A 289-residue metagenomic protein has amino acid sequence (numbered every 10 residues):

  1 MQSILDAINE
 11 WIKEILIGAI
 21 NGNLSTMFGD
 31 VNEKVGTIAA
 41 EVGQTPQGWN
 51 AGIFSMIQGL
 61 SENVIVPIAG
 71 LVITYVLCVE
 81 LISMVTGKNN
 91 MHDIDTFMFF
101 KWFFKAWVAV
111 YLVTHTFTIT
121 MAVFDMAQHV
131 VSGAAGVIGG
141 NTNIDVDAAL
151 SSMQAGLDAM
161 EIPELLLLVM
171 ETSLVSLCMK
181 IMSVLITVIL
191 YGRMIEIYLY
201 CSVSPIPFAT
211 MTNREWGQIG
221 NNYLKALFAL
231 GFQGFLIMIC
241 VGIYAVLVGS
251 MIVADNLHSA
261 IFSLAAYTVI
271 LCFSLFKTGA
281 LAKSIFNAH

Functional and structural regions predicted by a protein language model:
M1-V72: Binding/recognition "hotspot" determinant
N9-I20, I94-L112, T116, G220-A229: Alpha-helical transmembrane segments and their helix-start/interface "positive-inside/aromatic belt" motifs in integral
I12, L16, I20, L24 (+3 more regions): Non-cytosolic segments of integral membrane proteins
G36-I65, V85, N89, V113-I144: Internal transmembrane helix-loop-helix hairpins in multi-pass membrane proteins, together with their boundary/packing
G70, T74-T86, I237-I252: Juxtamembrane "helix exit" motif at the C-terminal ends of alpha-helical transmembrane segments in multi-pass membrane
V72-V110, V203-G217: Hydrophobic transmembrane alpha-helix segments characteristic of membrane transport and insertion machinery
F208-K225, V253-A254, K283-N287: Alpha-helical transmembrane segments
A226-M238: Alpha-helical transmembrane segments of multi-pass membrane proteins
